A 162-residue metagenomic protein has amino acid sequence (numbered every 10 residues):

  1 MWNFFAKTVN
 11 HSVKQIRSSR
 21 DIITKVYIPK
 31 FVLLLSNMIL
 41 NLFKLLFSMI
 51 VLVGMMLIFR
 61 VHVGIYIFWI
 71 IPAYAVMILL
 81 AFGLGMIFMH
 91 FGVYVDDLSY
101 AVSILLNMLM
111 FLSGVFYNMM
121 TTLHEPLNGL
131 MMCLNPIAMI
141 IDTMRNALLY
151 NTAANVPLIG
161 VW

Functional and structural regions predicted by a protein language model:
M1-A6, L35-S36, I65-A73, L127-L130: Short alpha-helical transmembrane interface motifs in multi-pass membrane proteins
M1-S12, I78-H90, F111-M120: Transmembrane alpha-helical segments that form the membrane-embedded catalytic/substrate-channel core of multi-pass
F4-K30, L34-L42: Transmembrane helix boundary and interhelical loop/hinge segments in multi-pass membrane proteins
N10-S18, V93, D97-Y100, L149-Y150: Perimembrane helix-loop junctions in membrane proteins
T24, V102, I141: A cross-family signal for key residues in well-ordered alpha-helices that form functional helical elements
K30, N37-L105, T152-W162: Alpha-helical transmembrane segments and their short interhelical loops
K44, N107-G114: Faces of alpha-helical transmembrane segments in polytopic inner-membrane proteins
F111-V161: Short hydrophobic, aromatic-rich alpha-helical segments embedded in or entering the lipid bilayer of multi-pass
